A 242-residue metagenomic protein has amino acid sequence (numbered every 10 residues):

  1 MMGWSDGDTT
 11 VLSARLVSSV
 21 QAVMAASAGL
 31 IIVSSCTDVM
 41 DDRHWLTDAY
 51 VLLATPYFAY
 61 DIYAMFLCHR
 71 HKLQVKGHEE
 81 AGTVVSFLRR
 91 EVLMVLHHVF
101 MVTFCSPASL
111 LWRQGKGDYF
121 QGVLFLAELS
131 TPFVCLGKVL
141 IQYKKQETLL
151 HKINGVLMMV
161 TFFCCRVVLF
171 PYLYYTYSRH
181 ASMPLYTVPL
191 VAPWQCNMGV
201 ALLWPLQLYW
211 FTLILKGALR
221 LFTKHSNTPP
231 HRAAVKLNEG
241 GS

Functional and structural regions predicted by a protein language model:
M1-L126, L140-S242: Membrane-helix and juxtamembrane interface regions of eukaryotic multi-pass membrane proteins
L129: Conserved catalytic cores of very large enzyme subunits
P132-I141: Juxtamembrane membrane-interface segments at transmembrane alpha-helix termini
